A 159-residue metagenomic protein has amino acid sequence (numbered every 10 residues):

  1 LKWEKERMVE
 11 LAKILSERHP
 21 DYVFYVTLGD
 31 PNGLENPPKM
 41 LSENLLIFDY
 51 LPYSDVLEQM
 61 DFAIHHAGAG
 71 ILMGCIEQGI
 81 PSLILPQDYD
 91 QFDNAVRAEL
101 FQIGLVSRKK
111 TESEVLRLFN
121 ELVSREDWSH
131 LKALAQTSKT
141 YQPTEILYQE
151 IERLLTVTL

Functional and structural regions predicted by a protein language model:
L1-F62: Donor-nucleotide binding loops and adjacent catalytic segments primarily of GT-B fold Leloir glycosyltransferases
K2-W3, I47, P86-Y89, V106-R108: Short, contiguous acidic/charged loop-to-helix segments that flank catalytic cores in large enzymes
S16, I76, E99: Anion (oxyanion) recognition and catalysis
G29, L51-P52, Y89-D90, K110-E114 (+1 more regions): Short beta->alpha linker loops
F48-V96: A donor-sugar binding/catalytic signature common to diverse glycosyltransferases and related nucleotide-sugar
Y89-L118: Change "using UDP/GDP/dTDP sugars" to "using nucleotide sugars
E114-L159: C-terminal amphipathic helix plus adjacent low-complexity, charged tail appended to glycosyltransferase catalytic
